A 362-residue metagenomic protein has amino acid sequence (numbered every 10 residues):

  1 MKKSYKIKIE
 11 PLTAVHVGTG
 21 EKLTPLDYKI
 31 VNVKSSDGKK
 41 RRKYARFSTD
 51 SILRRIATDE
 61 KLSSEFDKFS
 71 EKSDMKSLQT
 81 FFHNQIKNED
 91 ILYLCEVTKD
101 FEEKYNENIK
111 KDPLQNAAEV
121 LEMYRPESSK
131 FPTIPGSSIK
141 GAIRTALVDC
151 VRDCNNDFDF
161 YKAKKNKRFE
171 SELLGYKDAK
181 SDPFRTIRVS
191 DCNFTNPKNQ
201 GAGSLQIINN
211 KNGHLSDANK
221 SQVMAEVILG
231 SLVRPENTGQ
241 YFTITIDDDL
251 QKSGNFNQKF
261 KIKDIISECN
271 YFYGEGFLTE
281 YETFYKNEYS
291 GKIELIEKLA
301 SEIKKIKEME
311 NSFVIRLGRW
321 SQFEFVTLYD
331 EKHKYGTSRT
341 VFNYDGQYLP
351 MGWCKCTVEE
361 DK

Functional and structural regions predicted by a protein language model:
M1-D74, K177-T186, S190-K362: Basic polyanion-binding and macromolecular-assembly surfaces
M75-E127, F131-P135, A142-G230, S301: Extended, compositionally biased
